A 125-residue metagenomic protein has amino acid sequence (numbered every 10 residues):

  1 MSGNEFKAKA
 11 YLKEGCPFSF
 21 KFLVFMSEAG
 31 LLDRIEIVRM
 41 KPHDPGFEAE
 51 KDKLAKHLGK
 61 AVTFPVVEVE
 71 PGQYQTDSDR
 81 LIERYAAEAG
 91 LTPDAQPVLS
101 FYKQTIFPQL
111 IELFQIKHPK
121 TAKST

Functional and structural regions predicted by a protein language model:
M1-R39, H43: Local sequence-structure signature of Cys/Sec-based thiol-disulfide redox active-site neighborhoods
P42-T125: Thiol/selenol-based redox catalytic cores and closely related redox-interacting motifs
